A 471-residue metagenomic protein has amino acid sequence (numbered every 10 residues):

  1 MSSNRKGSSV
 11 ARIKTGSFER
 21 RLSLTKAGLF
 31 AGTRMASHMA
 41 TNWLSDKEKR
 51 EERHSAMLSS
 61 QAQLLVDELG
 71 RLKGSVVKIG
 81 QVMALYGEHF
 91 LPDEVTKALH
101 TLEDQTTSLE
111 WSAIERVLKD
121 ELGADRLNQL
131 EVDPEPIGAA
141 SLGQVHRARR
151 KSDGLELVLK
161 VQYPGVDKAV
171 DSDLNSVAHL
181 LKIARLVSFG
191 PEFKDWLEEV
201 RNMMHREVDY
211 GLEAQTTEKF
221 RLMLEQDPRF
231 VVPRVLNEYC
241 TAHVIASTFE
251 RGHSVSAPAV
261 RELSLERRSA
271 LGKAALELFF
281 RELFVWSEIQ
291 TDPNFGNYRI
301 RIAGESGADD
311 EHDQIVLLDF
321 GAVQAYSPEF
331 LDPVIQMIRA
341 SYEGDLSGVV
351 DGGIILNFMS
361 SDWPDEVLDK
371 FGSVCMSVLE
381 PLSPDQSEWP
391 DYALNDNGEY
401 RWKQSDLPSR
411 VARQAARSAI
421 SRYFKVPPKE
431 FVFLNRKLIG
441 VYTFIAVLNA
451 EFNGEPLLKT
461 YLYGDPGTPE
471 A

Functional and structural regions predicted by a protein language model:
M1-F280, S287, I300-P328, R339 (+1 more regions): Broad phosphate/nucleotide-binding scaffolds in NTP-utilizing and phosphate-metabolizing enzymes
V285-D292: Catalytic-loop of the protein kinase fold
D292-R299: Catalytic-loop signature of eukaryotic-like protein kinases
P333-Q336: Short amphipathic alpha-helical recognition elements used for nucleic-acid or partner binding across transcription
G344-L346: Conserved phosphoryl-transfer catalytic core
